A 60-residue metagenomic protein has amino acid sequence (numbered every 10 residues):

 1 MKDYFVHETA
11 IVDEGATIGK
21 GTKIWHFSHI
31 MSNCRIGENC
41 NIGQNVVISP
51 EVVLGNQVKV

Functional and structural regions predicted by a protein language model:
Y4-V60: Structural signal for interior beta-strand "rungs" in well-ordered beta-sheet cores of soluble enzyme domains
